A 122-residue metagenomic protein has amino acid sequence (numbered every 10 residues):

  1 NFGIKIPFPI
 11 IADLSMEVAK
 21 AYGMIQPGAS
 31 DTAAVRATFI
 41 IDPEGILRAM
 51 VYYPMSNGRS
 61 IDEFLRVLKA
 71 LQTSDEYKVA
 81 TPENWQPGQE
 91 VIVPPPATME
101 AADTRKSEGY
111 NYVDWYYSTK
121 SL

Functional and structural regions predicted by a protein language model:
N1-L122: Chalcogenol-based redox active-site neighborhoods
